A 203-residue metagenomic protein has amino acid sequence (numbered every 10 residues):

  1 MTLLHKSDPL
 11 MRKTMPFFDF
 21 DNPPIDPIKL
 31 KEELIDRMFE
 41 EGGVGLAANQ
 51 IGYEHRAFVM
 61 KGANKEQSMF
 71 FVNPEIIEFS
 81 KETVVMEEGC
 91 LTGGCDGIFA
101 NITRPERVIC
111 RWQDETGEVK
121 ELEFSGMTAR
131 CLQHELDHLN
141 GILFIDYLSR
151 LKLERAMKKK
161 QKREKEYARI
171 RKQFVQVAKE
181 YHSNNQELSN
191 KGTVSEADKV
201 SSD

Functional and structural regions predicted by a protein language model:
M1-D203: Positively charged
